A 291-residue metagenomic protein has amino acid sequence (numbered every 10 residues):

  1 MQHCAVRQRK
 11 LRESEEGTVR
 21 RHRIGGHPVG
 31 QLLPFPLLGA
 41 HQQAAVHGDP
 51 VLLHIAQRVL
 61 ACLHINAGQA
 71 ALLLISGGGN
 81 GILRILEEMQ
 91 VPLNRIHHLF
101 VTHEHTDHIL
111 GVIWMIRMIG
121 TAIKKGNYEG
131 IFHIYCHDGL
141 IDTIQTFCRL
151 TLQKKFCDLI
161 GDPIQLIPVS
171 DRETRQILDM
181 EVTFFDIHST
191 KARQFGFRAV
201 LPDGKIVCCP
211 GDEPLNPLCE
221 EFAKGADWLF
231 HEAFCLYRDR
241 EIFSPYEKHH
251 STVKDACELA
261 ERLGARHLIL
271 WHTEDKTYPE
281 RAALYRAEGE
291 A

Functional and structural regions predicted by a protein language model:
M1-L73: Intrinsically disordered, low-complexity segments enriched in glycine and mixed charged residues
A45, R58-P92, Q165-E221: Core dinuclear metal-dependent hydrolase active-site scaffold
I75-G77, H97-H103, D107, G111 (+4 more regions): Active-site neighborhood of phospho(di)ester-bond hydrolases with catalytic His/Asp-centered motifs
N80-F132: Active-site metal-binding motif and surrounding structural segment of the metallo-beta-lactamase
V91-N94, G130, D162, L178-M180 (+2 more regions): Structured loop/turn residues at beta-strand edges in well-structured enzyme cores
M115, I119-H133, R193-F195, V200 (+1 more regions): P-loop/Walker A phosphate-binding loop and immediately adjacent motor/lid segment at beta-alpha junctions
K125-I131, L140-L166: Active-site neighborhood of divalent metal-dependent phosphoester bond hydrolases
P214-A291: Cap/insert and terminal regions of metallo-dependent hydrolase folds
